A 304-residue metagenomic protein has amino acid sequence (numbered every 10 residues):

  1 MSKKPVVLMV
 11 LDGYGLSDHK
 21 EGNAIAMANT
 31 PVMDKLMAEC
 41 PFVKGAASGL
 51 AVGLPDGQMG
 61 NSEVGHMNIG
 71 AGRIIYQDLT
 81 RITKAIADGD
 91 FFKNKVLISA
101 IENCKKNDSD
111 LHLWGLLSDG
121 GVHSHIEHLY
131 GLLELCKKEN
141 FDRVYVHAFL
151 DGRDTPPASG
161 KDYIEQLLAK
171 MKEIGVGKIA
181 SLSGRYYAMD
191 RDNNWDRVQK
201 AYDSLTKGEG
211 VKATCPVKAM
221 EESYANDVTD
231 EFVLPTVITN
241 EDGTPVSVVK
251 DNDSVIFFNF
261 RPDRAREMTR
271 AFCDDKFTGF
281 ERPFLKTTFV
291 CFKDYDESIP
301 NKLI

Functional and structural regions predicted by a protein language model:
M1-S2, V249: Extracellular/periplasmic catalytic domains that process cell-envelope and extracellular macromolecules
S2-V6, G15-I174, K178-Y186, D196 (+3 more regions): Active-site nucleophile/metal-coordination loop of metallo-enzymes that catalyze phosphate/sulfate and related
P5-L11, I256-N259: Short, hydrophobic/glycine-enriched beta-strand segments
V7-V10, A51, M220, E241-D242: Short secondary-structure boundary micro-motifs
Y14, P262-D263: Short glycine-rich anion-binding loops that position phosphate/pyrophosphate groups of nucleotides and phosphorylated
T155, S159-T244, V248-K250, I256-F257 (+2 more regions): Long, well-ordered, tryptophan-enriched scaffold segments
